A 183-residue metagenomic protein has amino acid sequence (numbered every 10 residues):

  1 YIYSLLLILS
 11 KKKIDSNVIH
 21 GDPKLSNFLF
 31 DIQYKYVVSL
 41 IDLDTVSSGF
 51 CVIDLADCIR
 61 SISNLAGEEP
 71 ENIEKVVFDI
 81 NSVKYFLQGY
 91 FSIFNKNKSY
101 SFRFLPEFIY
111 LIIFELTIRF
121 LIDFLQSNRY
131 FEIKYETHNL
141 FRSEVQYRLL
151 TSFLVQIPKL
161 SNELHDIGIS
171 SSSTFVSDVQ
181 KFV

Functional and structural regions predicted by a protein language model:
Y1-H20, L25-S39, R129-K134, R148: ATP-dependent phospho-/nucleotidyl transfer catalytic cores
Y1-I8, L43, S61-N64, S92 (+1 more regions): Conserved helix-loop functional segments at active or binding sites
D15-H20, S47, I109-F114, R142: Secondary-structure capping and boundary motifs in well-ordered enzyme cores
S26-G67: Catalytic activation segment of kinase domains across protein kinase-like and atypical kinase folds
V52-N95, L111-Y130: Active-site activation/catalytic loop segments of kinase-like enzymes and analogous catalytic loops in related
N97-I109: All-alpha amphipathic helical-bundle segments outside canonical DNA-binding/catalytic cores that form hydrophobic
E115-V183: ATP/Mg2+ or Mg2+-diphosphate-binding catalytic cores that bind nucleotide phosphates or diphosphates via glycine-rich
